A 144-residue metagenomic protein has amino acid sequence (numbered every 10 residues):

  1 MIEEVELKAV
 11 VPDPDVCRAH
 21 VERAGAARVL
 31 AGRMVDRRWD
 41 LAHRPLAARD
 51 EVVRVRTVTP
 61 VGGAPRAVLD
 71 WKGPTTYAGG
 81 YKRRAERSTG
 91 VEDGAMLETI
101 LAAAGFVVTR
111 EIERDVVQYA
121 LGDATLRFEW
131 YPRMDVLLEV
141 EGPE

Functional and structural regions predicted by a protein language model:
M1-D123: N-terminal strand-loop-strand beta-hairpin
Q118-L137: Strongly charged, low-complexity linkers/loops
